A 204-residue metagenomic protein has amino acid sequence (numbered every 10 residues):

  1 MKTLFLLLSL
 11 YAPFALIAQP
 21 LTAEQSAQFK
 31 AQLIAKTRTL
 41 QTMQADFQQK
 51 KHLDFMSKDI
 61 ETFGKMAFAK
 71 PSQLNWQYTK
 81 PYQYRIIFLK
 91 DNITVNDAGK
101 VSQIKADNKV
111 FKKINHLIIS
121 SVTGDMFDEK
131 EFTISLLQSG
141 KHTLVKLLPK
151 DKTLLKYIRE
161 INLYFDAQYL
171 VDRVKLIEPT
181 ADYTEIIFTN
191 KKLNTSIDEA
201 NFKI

Functional and structural regions predicted by a protein language model:
T3-A15: Sec-dependent N-terminal signal peptides
P20-T22, F29, I34-T39, Q44-D46 (+3 more regions): Flexible, processing/modification-adjacent segments and terminal tails in exported/periplasmic/extracellular proteins
A45-F47, E61-F63, F88, F188: Extended beta-sheet lipid-handling architectures
K50, P71-Q73, T79-P81, D91-I93 (+6 more regions): Solvent-exposed coil/turn segments that connect beta secondary-structure elements in extracytoplasmic/periplasmic
I60, K70, K80, D128-K130 (+1 more regions): Residues that act as N-cap/strand-start positions at coil-to-secondary-structure junctions
K65-H116, T184: An acidic-aromatic
F127-I204: Gly/Pro-enriched, hydrophobic low-complexity segments that function as extracytoplasmic propeptides/linkers
